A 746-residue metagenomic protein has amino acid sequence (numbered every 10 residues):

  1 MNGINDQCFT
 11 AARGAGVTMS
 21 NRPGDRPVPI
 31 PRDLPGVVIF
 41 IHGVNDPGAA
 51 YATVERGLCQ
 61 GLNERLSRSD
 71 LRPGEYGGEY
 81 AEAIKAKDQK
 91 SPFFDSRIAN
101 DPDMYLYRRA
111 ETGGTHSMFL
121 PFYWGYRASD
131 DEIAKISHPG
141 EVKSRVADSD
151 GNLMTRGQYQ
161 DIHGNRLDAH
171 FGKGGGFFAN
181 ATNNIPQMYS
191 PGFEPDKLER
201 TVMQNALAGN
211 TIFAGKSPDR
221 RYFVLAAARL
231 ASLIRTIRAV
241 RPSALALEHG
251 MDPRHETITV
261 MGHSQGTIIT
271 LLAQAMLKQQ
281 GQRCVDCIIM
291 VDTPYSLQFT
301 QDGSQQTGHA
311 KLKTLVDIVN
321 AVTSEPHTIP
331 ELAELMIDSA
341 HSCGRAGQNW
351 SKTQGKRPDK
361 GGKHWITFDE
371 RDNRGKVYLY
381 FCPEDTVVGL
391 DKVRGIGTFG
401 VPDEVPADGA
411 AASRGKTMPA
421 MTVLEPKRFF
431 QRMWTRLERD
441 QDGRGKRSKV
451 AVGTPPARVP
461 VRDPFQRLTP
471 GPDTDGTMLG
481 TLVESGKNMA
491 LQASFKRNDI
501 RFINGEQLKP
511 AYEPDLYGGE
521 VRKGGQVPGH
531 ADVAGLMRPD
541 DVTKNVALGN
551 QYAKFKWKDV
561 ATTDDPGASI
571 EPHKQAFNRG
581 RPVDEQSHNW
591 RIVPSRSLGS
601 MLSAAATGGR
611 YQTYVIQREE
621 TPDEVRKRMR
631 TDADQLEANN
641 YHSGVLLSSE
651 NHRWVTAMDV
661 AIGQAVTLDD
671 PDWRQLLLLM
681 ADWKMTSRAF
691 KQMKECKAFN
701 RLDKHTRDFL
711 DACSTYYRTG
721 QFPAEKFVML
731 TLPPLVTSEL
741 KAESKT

Functional and structural regions predicted by a protein language model:
M1-R56, Q60, E82-R108, L247-G250 (+3 more regions): Terminal low-complexity/disordered tails
Q7-A11, I41-Y51, G57, A110-M251: Active-site catalytic motif of lipid deacylating hydrolases and related acyltransferases
P35-G36, S117, T257: Alpha/beta-hydrolase fold active-site loops
L62, L66, R241, A273 (+1 more regions): Active-site catalytic pocket residues across diverse enzymes, especially alpha/beta-hydrolases
S69-E75: Active-site-surrounding "flap" and adjacent substrate/cofactor-binding loops of secreted or lumenal enzymes, prototyped
P73, Q89, F93, M118: Short conserved active-site loop signatures built around small residues
V260-G266, T270: Gly/Ala-rich beta-loop-alpha elbow adjacent to hydrolase catalytic centers
M290-V291: A short, hydrophobic beta-strand element of the alpha/beta-hydrolase
